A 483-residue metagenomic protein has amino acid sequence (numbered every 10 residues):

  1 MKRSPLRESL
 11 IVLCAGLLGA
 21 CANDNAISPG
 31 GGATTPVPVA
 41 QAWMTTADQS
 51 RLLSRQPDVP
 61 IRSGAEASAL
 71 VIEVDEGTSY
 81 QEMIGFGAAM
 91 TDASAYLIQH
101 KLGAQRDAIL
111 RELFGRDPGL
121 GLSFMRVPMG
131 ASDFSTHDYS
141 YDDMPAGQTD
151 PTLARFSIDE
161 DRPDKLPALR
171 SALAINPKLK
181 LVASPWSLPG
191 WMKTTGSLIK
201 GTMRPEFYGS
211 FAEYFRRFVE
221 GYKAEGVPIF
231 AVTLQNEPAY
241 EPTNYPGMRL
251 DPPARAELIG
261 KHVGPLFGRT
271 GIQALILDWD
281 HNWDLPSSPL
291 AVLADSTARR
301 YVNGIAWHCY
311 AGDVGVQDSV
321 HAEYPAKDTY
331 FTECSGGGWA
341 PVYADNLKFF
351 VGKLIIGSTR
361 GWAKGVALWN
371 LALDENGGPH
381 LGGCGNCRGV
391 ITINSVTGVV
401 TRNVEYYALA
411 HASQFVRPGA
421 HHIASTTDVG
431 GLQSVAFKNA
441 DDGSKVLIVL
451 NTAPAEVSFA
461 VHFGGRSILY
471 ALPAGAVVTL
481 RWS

Functional and structural regions predicted by a protein language model:
M1-L10: Bacterial N-terminal signal peptides that target proteins for export
L17-A20: C-terminal motif of bacterial Sec signal peptides marking the signal peptidase cleavage site
A22-N25: Bacterial signal peptide processing site
P36-V74, L181-A183, E213-G221, E225-F230 (+1 more regions): Substrate-binding and catalytic surfaces of secreted/luminal carbohydrate-active proteins
L53-I229, K261: N-terminal catalytic cores of secreted or lumenal carbohydrate-active enzymes
M90, M129, N236, H308-C309 (+1 more regions): Residues that line or immediately flank small-molecule/substrate-binding pockets and catalytic motifs
G130, S184-W186, L234-E237, H281: Short, well-ordered beta-to-alpha junction loops that form the rim of enzyme active sites and present histidine/acidic
F134-D138, P189-G196, P238-T243, L285-S288 (+1 more regions): Short acidic/His/Gly/Ser-rich catalytic and metal-binding motifs that mark active-site loops of diverse hydrolases
